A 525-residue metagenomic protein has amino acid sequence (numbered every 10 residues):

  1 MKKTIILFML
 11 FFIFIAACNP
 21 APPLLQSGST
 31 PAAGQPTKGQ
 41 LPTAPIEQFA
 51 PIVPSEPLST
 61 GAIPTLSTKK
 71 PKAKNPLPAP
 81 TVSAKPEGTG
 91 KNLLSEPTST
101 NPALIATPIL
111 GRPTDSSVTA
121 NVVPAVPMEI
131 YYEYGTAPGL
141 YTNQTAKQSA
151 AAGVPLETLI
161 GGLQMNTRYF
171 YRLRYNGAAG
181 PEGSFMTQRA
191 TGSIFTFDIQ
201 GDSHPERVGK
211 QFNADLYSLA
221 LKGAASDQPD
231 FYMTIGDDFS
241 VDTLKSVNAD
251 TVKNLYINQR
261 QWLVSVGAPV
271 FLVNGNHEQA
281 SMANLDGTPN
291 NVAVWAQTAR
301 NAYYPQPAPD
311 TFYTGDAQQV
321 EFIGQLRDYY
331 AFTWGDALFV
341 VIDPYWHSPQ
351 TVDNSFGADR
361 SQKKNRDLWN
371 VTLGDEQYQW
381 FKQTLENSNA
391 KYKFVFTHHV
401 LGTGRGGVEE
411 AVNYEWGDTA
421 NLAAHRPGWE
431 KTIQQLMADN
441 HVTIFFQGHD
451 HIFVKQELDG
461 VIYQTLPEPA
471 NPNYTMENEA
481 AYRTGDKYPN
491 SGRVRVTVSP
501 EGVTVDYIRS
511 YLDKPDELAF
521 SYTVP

Functional and structural regions predicted by a protein language model:
M1-T4: Positively charged n-region of N-terminal signal peptides that target proteins for export
F8-A16: Bacterial N-terminal signal peptides
F8-M9, A32, P76-P78, V118 (+2 more regions): A periodicity- and composition-biased signal for non-globular, repetitive helical segments
L10, P22-L25, S29, K38 (+6 more regions): Intrinsic structural disorder/low-complexity segments
I15-C18, R207: C-terminal segment of classical bacterial N-terminal signal peptides
C18-T100, P525: Ser/Thr-rich, Proline-interspersed low-complexity disordered segments
P86-E477, R483-K487, R495-P525: Metal-dependent phosphoester/phosphodiester hydrolase catalytic core
